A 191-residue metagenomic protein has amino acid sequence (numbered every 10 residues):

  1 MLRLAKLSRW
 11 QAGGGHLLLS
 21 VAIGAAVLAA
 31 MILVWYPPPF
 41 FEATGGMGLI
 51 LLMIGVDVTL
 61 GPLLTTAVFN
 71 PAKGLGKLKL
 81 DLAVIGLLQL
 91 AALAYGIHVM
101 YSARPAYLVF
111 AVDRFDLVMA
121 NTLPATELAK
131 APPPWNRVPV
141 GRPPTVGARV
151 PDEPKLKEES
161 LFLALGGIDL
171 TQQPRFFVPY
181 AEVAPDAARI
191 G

Functional and structural regions predicted by a protein language model:
M1-P37: Membrane-anchoring/interfacial helices and their immediately flanking loops in integral membrane proteins
R3-A12, P37-L49, K73-K77: Juxtamembrane/transmembrane-helix boundary motifs in multi-pass membrane proteins
W10, G14, Q89, R114 (+1 more regions): Generic detector of multi-pass transmembrane helix bundles and their immediately adjacent loops in polytopic membrane
G15, L19-V27, L52, V56-T59 (+2 more regions): Lipid-exposed faces of alpha-helical membrane segments in multi-pass integral membrane proteins
A25-N70: Membrane-embedded alpha-helical segments of integral membrane proteins
L63-K73, A83-A111, L117-M119: Transmembrane alpha-helices and immediately adjacent membrane-cytoplasm interface residues in multi-pass integral
L78-L82: N-terminal secretory targeting and juxtamembrane "stalk" segments of secreted and cell-surface proteins
T126-G191: Extracytosolic and intramembrane catalytic regions of membrane-associated proteins in envelope/secretory systems
